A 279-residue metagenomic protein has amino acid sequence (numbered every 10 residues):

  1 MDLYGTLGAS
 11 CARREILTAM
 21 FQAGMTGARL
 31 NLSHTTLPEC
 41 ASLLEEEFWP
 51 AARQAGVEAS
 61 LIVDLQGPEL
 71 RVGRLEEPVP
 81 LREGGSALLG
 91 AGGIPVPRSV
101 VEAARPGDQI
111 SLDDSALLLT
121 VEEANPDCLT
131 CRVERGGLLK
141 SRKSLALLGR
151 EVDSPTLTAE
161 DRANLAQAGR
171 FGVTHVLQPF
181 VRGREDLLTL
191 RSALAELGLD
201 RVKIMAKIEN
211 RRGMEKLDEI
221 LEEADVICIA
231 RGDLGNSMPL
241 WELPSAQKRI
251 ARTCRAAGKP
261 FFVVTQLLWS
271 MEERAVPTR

Functional and structural regions predicted by a protein language model:
M1-R279: Non-catalytic helical/linker scaffolds that mediate oligomerization, partner binding, and domain coupling around large
